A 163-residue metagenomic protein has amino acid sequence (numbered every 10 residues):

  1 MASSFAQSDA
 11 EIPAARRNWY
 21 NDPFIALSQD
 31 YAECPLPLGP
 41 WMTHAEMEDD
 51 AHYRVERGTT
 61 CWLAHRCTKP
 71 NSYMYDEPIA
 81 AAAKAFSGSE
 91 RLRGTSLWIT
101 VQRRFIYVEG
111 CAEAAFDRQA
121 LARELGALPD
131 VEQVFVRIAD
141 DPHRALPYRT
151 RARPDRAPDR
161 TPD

Functional and structural regions predicted by a protein language model:
M1-D163: N-terminal targeting leaders
